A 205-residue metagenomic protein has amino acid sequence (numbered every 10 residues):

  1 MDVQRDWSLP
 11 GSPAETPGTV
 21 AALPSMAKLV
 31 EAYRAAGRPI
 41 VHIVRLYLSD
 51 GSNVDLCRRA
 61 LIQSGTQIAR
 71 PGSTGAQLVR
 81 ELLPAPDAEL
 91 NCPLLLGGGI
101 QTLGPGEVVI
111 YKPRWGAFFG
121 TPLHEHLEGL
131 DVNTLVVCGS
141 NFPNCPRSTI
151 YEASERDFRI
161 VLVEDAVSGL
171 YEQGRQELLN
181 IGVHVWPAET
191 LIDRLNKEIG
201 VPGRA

Functional and structural regions predicted by a protein language model:
Q4-P10: Short acidic, Gly/Ser-rich segments with clustered Asp/Glu that frequently serve as metal-coordination loops in enzyme
G11-T19: Short glycine-enriched, charge-decorated loop/helix-capping segments at active-site entrances that position
L23-L130: Active-site alpha/beta core segments
L135-S140, R159-E172: A short glycine-rich beta-strand->turn/loop micro-motif centered on a GG-aromatic cluster
P146-R156: Short Gly/Thr/Asp-enriched flexible loops that form oxyanion-binding sites at enzyme active sites
G169-H184: Active-site-proximal loop->helix
H184-A205: A charged, well-structured terminal subsegment
